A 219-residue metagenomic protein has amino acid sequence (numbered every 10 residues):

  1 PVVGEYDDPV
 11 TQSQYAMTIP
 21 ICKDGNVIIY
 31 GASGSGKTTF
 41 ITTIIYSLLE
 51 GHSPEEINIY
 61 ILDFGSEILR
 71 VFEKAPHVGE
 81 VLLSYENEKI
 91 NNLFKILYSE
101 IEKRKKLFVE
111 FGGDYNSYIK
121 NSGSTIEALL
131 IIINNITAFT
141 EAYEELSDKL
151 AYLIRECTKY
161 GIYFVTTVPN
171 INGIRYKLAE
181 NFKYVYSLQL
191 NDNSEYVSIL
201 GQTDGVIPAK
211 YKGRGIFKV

Functional and structural regions predicted by a protein language model:
P1-G113, K120-S194, V206-P208: P-loop NTPase catalytic phosphate-binding loop
N191, E195-V219: Conserved P-loop NTPase
